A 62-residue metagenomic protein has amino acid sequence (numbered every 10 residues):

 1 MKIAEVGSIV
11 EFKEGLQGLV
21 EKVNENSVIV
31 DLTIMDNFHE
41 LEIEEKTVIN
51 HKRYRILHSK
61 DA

Functional and structural regions predicted by a protein language model:
M1-K13: Short coil-to-beta transition motif at edge beta-strands of beta-rich domains
E5-G7, G18, I49: Amphipathic, alpha-helical segments enriched in basic
L16-V23: Short beta-strand-centered aromatic/proline hotspots
V23-I29: Short, conserved beta-turn/loop elements at beta-strand boundaries and strand-helix junctions
D31-T33: Short, acidic/hydrophobic/Gly-rich beta-strand patch recurrent on exposed beta strands that often constitutes part
D36-A62: Intrinsically disordered, low-complexity, charged/polar segments
